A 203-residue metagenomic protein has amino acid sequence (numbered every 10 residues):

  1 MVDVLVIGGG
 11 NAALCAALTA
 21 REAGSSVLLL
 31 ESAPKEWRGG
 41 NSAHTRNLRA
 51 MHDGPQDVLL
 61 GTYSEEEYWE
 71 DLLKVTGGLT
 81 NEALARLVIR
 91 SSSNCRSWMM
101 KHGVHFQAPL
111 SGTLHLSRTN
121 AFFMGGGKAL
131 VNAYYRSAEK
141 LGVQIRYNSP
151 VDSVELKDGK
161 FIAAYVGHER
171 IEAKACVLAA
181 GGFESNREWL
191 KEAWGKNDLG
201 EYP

Functional and structural regions predicted by a protein language model:
M1-A12, L28: Beta1/beta-strand and adjacent pyrophosphate-binding region of the FAD-binding site in flavoprotein oxidoreductases
M1-V2, V166-A175: Core beta-strand elements of the Rossmann-like FAD/NAD(P) dinucleotide-binding domain in flavoenzyme oxidoreductases
M1-V4, E22-G24, N132: Extreme N-terminal leader/targeting segments of oxidoreductases
I7, M51, L178-A179: Redox-cofactor binding/interface segments in oxidoreductases and associated redox assembly factors
A17, R21: Gly/Ala-rich phosphate-binding loop of Rossmann-like dinucleotide-binding domains, activating on the conserved
S26, S32-Q144, N148-P150, E188-N197: Conserved N-terminal/central alpha/beta ligand/cofactor-binding core
Y147-K160: A conserved short coil-to-beta-strand element within the FAD-binding core of flavoproteins
I171-P203: Glycine-rich loop(s) and the adjacent beta-strand/alpha-helix scaffold that form part
